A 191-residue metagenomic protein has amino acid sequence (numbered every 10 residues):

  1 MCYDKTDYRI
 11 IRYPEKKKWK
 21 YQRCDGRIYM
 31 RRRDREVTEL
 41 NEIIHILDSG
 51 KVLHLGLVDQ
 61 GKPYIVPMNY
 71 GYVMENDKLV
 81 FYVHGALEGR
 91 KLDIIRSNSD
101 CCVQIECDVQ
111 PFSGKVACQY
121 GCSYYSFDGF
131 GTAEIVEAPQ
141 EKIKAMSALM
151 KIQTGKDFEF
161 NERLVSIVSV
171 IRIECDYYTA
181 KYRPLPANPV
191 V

Functional and structural regions predicted by a protein language model:
Y3, I10-S49, V191: Extreme N-terminal tail/first-helix region
D25-R32, D108-V191: Charged, gly/pro-rich active-site loop segments
V37-E39, S49-H54, Q153-K156: Short Pro/Gly-enriched beta-strand edge/turn motifs at strand-loop
D48, E88, R96-C101, A148-G155: Short, intrinsically disordered, mixed-charge
G50-L87: Short beta-strand segments
K51-L53, V66, D77-L79, S97-C101 (+2 more regions): A generic structural signal for short beta-strands and their flanking turns/coil linkers
L57-D59, G85, I105-C107, C175-Y177: Short, structured patches in soluble enzyme cores that scaffold and shape functional sites
R90-S113, C118-Y120: Helix-adjacent hinge/juxtasegments
